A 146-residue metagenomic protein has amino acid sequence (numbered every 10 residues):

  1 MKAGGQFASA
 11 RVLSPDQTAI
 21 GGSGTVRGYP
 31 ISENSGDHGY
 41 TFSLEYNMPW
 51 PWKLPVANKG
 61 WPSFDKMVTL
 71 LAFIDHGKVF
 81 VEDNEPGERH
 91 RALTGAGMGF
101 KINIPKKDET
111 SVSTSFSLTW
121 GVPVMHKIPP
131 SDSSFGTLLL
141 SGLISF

Functional and structural regions predicted by a protein language model:
M1-F146: C-terminal transmembrane beta-barrel domains of outer membrane proteins
